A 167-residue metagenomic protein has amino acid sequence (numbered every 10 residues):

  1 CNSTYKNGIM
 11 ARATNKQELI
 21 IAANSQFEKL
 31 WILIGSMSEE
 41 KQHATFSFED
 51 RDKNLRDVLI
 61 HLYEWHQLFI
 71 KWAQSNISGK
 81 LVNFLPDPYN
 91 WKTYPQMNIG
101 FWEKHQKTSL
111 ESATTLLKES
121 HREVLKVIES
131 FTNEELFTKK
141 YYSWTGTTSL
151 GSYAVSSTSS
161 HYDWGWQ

Functional and structural regions predicted by a protein language model:
Y5-L19, L68-L116: Short, helix-capping/interhelical loops that line the mouth of catalytic, cofactor-, or ligand-binding pockets
T14-Q42, Y63-E64, L68-K71, S160: Alpha-helical bundle segments that constitute or directly flank the non-heme di-iron/ferroxidase center
K16, I20-A23, L55, A113-L117 (+2 more regions): Hydrophobic packing residues in well-ordered alpha-helices of helical domains and bundles
Q26, F69, L116, S120-E123 (+1 more regions): C-terminal ligand-sensing/allosteric alpha-helical core of TetR-family HTH transcriptional regulators
H43-Q96, S130, L136-Q167: Short, contiguous alpha-helical
Q106, L110-L117, V124, T147 (+2 more regions): Short capping loops/turns at secondary-structure boundaries
